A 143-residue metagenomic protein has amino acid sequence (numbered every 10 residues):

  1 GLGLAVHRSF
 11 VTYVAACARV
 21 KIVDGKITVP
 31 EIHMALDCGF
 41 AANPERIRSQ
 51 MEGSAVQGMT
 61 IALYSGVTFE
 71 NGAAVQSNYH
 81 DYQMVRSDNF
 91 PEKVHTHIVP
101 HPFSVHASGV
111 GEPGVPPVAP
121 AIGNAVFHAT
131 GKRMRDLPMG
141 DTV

Functional and structural regions predicted by a protein language model:
G1-V143: Cofactor-binding beta-sheet edge motifs in enzyme active sites
